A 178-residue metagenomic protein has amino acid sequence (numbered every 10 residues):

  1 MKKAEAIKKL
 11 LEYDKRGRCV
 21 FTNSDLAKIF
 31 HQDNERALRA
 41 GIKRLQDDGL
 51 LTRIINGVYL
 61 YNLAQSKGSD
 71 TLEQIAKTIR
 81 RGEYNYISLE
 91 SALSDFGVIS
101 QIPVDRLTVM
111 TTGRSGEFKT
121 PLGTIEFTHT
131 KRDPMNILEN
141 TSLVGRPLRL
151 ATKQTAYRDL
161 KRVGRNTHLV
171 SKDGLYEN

Functional and structural regions predicted by a protein language model:
K2-K9, Y13-R80: Short beta-edge/loop segments at beta->alpha junctions of small alpha/beta modules that act as binding/recognition
N62-N178: Nucleic-acid-binding surface
